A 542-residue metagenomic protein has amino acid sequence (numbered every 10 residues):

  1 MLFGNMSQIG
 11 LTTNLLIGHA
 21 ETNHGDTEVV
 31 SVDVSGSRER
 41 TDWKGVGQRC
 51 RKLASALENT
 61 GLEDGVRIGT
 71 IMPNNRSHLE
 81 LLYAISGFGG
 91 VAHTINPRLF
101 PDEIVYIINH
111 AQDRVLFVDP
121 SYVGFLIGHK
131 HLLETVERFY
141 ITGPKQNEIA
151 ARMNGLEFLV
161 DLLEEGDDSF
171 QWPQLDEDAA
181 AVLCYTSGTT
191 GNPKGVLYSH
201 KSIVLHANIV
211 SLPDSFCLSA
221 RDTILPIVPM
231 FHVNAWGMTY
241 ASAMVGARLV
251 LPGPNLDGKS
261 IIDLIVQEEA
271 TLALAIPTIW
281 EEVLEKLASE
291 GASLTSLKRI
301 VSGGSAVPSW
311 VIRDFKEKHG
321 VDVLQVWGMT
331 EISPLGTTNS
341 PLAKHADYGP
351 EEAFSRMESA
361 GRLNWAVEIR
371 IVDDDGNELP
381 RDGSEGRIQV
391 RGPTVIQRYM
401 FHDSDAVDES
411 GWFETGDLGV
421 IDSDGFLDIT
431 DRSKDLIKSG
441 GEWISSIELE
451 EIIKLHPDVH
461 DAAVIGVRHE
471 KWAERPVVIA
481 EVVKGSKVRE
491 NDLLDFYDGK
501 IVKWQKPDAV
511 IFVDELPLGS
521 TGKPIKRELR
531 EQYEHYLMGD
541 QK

Functional and structural regions predicted by a protein language model:
G10, G25-T27, I141, E164-Y185 (+2 more regions): Conserved pre-ATP/AMP-binding loop-to-beta segment of ANL
L15-I17, N59-T60, G87-L163, K484-S486: Structural core segment of the AMP-binding/adenylate-forming
V29-N75, L79-Y83, F100-V105, V160: Conserved AMP-binding/adenylate-forming core of the ANL superfamily
E39-K44, A181-A207: Conserved AMP-binding A3 loop
V46-S55, E164-E165, V196-C217, F231 (+1 more regions): Conserved structural elements of the adenylate-forming
L99, L116-V118, G392, Q397-R398 (+4 more regions): AMP-binding/adenylate-forming catalytic core of the ANL superfamily
V204-T223, V233-T271, K286-L287: Conserved AMP-binding/adenylation subdomain of ANL enzymes
A270-A275, L284-S355, E368, D375-P380: Gly/Ser/Thr-rich phosphate-binding loop
